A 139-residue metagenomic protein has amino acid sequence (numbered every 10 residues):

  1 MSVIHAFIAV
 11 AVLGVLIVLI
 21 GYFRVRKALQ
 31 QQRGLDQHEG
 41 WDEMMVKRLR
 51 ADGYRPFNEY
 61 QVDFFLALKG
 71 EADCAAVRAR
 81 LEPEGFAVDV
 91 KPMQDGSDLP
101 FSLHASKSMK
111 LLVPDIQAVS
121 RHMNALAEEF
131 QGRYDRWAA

Functional and structural regions predicted by a protein language model:
S2-A139: Long, contiguous binding/interaction regions
